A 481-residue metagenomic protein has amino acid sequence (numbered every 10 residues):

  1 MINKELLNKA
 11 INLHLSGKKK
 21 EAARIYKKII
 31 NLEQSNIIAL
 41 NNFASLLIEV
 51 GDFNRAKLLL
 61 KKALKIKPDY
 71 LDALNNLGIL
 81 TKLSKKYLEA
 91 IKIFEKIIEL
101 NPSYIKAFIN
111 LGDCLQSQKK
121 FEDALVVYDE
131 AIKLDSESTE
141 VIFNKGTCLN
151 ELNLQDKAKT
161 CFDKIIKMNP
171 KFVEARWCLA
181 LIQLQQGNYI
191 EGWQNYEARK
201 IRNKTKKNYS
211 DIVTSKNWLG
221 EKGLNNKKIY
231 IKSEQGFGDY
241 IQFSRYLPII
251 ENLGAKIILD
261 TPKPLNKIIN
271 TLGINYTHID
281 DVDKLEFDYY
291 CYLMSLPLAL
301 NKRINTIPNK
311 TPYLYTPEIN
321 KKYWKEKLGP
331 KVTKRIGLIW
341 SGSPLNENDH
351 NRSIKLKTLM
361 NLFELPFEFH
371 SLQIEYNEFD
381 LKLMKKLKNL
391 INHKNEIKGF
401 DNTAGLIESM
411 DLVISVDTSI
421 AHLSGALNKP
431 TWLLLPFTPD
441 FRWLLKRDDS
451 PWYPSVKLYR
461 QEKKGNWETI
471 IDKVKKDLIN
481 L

Functional and structural regions predicted by a protein language model:
M1-L412, D417-L481: Alpha-helical solenoid repeat scaffolds of the TPR/TPR-like class and their adjacent stem/linker regions that mediate
